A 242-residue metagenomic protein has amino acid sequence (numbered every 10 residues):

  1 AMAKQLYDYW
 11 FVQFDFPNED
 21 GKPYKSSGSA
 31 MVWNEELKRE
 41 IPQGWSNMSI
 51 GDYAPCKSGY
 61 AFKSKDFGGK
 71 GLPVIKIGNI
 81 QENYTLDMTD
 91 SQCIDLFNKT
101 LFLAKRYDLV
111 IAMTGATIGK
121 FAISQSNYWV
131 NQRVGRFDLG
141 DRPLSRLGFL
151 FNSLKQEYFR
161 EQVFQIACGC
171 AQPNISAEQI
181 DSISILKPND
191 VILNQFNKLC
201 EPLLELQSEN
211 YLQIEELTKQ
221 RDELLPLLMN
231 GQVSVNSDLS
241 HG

Functional and structural regions predicted by a protein language model:
A1, F149, A171, S234-H241: Extreme N-terminal leader/activation tails
A1-L6, Y24-Y60, S182, L186 (+1 more regions): Non-catalytic DNA-recognition/assembly elements of restriction-modification systems
Q5-K25: Alpha-helical scaffold segments that mediate packing/assembly in large oligomeric complexes
G21, K63-K70, F164-A167: Short coil/turn segments at secondary-structure boundaries
M31-L37, M48-S64, P73, G78-R106 (+1 more regions): Sequence-specific dsDNA recognition surfaces
L72, F121, G140-R142, G148-K155 (+3 more regions): Extended non-membrane alpha-helical scaffolds
K76-I77, C93-F159, F164-A171, I175-E178: A short beta-sheet element
Q81, A116, N189: Flexible, active-site-proximal loop/turn residues at the rims of small-molecule/cofactor binding pockets and catalytic
